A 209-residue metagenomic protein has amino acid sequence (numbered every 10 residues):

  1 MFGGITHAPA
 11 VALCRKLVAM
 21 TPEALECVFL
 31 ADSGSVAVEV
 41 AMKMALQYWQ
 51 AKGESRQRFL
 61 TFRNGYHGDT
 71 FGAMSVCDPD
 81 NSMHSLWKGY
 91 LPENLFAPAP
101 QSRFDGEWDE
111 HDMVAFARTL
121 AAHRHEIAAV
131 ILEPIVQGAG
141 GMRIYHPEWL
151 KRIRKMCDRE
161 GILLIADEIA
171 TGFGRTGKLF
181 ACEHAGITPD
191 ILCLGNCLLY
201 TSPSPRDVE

Functional and structural regions predicted by a protein language model:
M1-E54, L60: Glycine-rich loop-to-alpha-helix module at the N-terminal edge of alpha/beta enzyme cores
V40-K43, D69-V76, G141-R143, G174-L179 (+1 more regions): Short acidic, glycine/serine/threonine-rich loops at helix termini
G65-I135, I144: PLP-dependent aminotransferase-class I/II
E126, R143-G177: Catalytic PLP-binding core of fold-type I/II PLP enzymes
A181-N196: Conserved active-site segment immediately N-terminal to the catalytic lysine that forms the internal aldimine
Y200-E209: Single conserved hydrophobic/aromatic residue that forms the stacking wall/gate of nucleotide- or nucleobase-binding
